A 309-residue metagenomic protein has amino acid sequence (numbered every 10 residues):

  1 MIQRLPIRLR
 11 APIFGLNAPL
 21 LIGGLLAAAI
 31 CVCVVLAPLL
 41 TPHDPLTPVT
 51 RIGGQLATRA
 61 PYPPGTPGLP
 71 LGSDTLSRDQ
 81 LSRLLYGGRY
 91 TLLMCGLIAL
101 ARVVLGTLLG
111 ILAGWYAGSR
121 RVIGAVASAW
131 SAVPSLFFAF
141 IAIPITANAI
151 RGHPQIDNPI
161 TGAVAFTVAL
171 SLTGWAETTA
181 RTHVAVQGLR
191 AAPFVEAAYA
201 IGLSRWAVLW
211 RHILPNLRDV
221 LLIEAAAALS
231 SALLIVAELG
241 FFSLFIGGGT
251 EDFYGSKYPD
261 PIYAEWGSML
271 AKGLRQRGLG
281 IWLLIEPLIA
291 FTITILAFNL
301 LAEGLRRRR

Functional and structural regions predicted by a protein language model:
M1-T107, I111-L112, A117-I123, A132 (+4 more regions): Gly/Trp-centered helix-boundary motif
P38, T179-V184, A192-Y199, N299 (+2 more regions): Short helix-terminus and kink motifs of transmembrane alpha helices, predominantly at the cytoplasmic interface
P70, D74, A101, G106 (+4 more regions): Generic hydrophobic transmembrane alpha-helix motif, especially the helices
S73-R78, W115, A197-N216: Short helix-to-coil transition segments within interhelical loops that connect adjacent transmembrane helices
Q80, L92, I160-T167, L209 (+2 more regions): The feature captures the transmembrane alpha-helix scaffold of multi-pass secondary transporters
R89, W130, P134, L172-A176 (+6 more regions): Residue-level hotspots within pore-lining transmembrane alpha-helices of multi-pass secondary transporters
R89-A101, L105, W206-S243: Transmembrane alpha-helices
G110, A139, I143, H183 (+3 more regions): Interfacial helix-capping/hinge residues at the ends of transmembrane alpha-helices
